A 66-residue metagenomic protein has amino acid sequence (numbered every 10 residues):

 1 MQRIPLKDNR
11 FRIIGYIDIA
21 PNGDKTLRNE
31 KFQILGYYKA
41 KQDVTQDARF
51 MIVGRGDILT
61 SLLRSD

Functional and structural regions predicted by a protein language model:
M1-D66: Intrinsically disordered, low-complexity proline/glycine-rich segments
